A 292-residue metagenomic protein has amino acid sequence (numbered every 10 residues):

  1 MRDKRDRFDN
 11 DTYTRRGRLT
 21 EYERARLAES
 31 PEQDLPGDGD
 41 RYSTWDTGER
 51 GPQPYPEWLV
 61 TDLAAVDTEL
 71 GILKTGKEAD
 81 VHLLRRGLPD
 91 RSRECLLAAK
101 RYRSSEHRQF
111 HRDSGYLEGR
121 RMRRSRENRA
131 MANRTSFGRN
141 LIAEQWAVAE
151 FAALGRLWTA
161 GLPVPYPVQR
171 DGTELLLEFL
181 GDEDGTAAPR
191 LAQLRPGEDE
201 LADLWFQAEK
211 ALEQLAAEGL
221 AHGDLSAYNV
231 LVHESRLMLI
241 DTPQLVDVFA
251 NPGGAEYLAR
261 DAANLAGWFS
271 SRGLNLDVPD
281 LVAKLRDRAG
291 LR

Functional and structural regions predicted by a protein language model:
R2-G71: Juxta-kinase regulatory segment immediately upstream of eukaryotic protein kinase catalytic domains
D46-A187, E213, A217: Conserved ATP-binding subdomain of kinase catalytic cores across diverse folds
E144, A202-E209, E213: Conserved short alpha-helix within the protein kinase catalytic core
G172-T173, Y228, S235: Beta-strand-connecting loop/turn residues
G185-G197: AlphaC helix of the protein kinase catalytic domain
G197-L204, A216-H222, H233-R292: C-lobe/activation-segment region of protein kinase-like
D224, Y228-V230: Catalytic-loop signature of eukaryotic-like protein kinases
